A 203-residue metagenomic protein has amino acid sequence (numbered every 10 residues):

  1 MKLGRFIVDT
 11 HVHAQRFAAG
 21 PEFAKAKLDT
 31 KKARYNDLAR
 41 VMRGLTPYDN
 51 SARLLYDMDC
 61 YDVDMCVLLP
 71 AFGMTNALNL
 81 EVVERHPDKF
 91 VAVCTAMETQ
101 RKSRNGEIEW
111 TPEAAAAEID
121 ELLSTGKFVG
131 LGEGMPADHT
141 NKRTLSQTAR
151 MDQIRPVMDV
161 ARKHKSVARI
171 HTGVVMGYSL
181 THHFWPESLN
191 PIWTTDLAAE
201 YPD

Functional and structural regions predicted by a protein language model:
M1-P70, T75: An N-terminally biased module of ancient metal coordination in phosphate/nucleic-acid-related enzymes
G4, V82-V83, D196-A198: Short secondary-structure boundary/capping segments
N50, Q153, N190-W193: Structural recognition of alpha-solenoid helical scaffolds
D57-M58, L122, A161, L197: Generic structural signal for hydrophobic
M65, G73-S188: Active-site gating/metal-coordination segments in enzymes
P87-D88, Y201-D203: Proline-centered flexible-loop/turn and helix-kink motifs
L189-P202: Flexible, glycine-rich surface segments
